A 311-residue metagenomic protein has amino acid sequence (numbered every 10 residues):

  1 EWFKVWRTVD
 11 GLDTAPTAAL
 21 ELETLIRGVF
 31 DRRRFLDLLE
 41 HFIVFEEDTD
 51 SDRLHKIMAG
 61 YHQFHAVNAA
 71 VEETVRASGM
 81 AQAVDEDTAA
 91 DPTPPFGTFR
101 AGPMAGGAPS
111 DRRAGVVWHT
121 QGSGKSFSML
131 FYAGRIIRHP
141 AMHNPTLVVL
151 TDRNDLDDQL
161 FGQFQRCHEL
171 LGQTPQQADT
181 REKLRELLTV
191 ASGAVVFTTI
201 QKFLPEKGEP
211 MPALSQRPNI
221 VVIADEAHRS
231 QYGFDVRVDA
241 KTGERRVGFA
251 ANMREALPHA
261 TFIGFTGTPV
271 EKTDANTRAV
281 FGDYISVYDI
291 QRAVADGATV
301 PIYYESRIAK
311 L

Functional and structural regions predicted by a protein language model:
E1-S123, F127-T146, D155, Q159-L171 (+3 more regions): ATP-dependent helicase/translocase motor core
K4, L204-E209, S215-L311: Signature of the SF2 helicase/ATPase Hel1-core->accessory helical subdomain module
V149, V195-T198, V222: Hydrophobic positions in the central parallel beta-sheet of the AAA+
D152-R153, G267: Cofactor-binding loop segments of dinucleotide-utilizing enzymes, especially the Rossmann-like FAD- and NAD(P)+-binding
N154, P175-R185, I200-P205: Conserved helicase motor
L170-A178, G297: Conserved AMP-binding/adenylation subdomain of ANL enzymes
R181-V196, A213-L214: Conserved motor-coupling elements within RecA-like helicase/translocase cores
G193-P210: Conserved helicase/translocase P-loop NTPase motor core
